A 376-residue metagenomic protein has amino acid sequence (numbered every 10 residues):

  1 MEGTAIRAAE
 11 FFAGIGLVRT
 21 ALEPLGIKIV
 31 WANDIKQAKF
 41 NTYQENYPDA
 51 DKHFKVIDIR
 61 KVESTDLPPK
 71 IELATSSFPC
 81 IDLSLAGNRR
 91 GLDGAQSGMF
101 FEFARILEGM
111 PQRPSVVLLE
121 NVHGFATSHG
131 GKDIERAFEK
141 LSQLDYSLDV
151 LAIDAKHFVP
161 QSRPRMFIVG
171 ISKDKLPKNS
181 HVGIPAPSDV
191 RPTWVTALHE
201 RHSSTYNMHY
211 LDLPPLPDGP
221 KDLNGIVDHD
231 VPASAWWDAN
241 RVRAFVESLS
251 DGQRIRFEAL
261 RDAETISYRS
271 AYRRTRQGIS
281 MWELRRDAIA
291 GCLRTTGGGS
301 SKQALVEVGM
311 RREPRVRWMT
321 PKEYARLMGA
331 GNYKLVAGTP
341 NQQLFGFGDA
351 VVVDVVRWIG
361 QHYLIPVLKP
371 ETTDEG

Functional and structural regions predicted by a protein language model:
A8-L22, I59, P69-G87, V117-V122 (+5 more regions): Conserved proline-anchored active-site loop of SAM-dependent methyltransferases that bridges a beta-strand
A21-K28, N46: A short, Lys/Arg-enriched amphipathic alpha-helix followed by its capping loop at the start of a domain
N33-K36, E120-N121: Conserved acidic E/D residue at the C-terminus of a beta-strand in Rossmann-like folds
K36, K55-K61, A152-D154: Conserved acidic residues
Q37-N41: Short alpha-helix immediately C-terminal to the canonical SAM-binding loop
Y43-H53: Short, conserved SAM-binding/catalytic segment of Class I S-adenosyl-L-methionine-dependent methyltransferases
S64-I71, I81, L85-E283: Class I S-adenosyl-L-methionine
D230-G376: C-terminal target-recognition/interaction regions appended to catalytic cores
